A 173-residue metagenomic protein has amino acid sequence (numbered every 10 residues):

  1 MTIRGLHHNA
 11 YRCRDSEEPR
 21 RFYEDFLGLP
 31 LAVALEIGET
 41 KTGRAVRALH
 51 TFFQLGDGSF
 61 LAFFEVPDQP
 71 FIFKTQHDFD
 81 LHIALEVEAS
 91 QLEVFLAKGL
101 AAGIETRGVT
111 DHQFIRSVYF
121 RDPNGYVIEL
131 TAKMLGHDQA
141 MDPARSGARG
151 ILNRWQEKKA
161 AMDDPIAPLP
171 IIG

Functional and structural regions predicted by a protein language model:
L6-R14, F52-G56, I72-K98, R116-R121: Vicinal oxygen chelate
R12-F60: Core segments of cupin and vicinal oxygen chelate
R21-D25, F95-L100: Short amphipathic alpha-helices in soluble, non-transmembrane regions that often serve as interface/regulatory elements
G43-R44, F73-Q76, G108-T110: Short histidine-centered beta-strand/loop micro-motifs that create catalytic or ligand/metal-coordination sites
F60-F63, E129-L130: Short glycine-/small-residue motifs
V66-P67: A conserved beta-strand-loop-helix scaffold within acyl/acetyltransferase catalytic domains
L96-G173: Vicinal oxygen chelate
